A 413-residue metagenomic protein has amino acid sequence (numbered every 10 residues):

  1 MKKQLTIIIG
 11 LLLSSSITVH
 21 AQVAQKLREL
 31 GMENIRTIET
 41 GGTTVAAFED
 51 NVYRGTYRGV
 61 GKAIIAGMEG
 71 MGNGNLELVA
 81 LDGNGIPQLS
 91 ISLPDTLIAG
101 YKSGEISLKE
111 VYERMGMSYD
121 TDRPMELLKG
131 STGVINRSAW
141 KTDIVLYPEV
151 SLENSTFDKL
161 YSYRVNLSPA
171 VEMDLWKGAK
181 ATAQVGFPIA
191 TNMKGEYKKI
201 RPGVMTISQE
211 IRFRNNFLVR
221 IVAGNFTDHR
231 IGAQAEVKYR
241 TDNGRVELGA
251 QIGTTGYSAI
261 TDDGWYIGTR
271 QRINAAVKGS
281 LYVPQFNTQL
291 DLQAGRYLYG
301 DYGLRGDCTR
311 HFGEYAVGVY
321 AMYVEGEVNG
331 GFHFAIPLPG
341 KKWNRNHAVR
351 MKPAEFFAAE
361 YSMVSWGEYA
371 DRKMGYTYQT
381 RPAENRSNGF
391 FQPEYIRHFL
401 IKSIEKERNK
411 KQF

Functional and structural regions predicted by a protein language model:
Q4-S15: Sec-dependent N-terminal signal peptides
I17-A21: Sec/Tat signal peptide C-region and signal peptidase I cleavage site
Q22-T206, G268, P393, K402-F413: Outer-membrane beta-barrel initiation region
V45-D50, I144-T156, A181-I189, R214-F226 (+4 more regions): Transmembrane beta-strand segments that form the barrel wall of outer-membrane beta-barrel proteins
T56, S155-R164, L175-K177, P188-P202 (+6 more regions): Solvent-exposed loop/turn segments connecting transmembrane beta-strands in outer-membrane beta-barrel proteins
A80, G85-L128, P284-D291, Y297-G300 (+2 more regions): Flexible, glycine-rich linker and terminal segments associated with outer-membrane beta-barrel/transport systems
T132-D143, D174-A181, R212-L218, D242-L248 (+2 more regions): Short loop/turn motifs that connect adjacent beta-strands in outer-membrane beta-barrel proteins
V165-W176, I200-F213, G232-I252, I273-V283 (+2 more regions): Feature captures outer-membrane beta-barrel proteins of Gram-negative bacteria and organelles
